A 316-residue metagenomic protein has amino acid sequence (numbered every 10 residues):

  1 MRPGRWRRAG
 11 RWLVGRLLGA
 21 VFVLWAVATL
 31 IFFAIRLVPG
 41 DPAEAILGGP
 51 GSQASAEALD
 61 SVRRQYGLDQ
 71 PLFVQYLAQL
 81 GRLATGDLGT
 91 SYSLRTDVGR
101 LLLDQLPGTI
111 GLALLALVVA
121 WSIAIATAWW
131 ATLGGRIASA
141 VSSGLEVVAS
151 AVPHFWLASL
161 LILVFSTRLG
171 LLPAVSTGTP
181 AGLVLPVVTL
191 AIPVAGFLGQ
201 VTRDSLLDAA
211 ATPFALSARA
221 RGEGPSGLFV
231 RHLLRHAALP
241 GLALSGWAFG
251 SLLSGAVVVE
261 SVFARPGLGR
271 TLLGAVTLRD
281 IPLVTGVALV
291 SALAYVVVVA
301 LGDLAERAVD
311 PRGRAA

Functional and structural regions predicted by a protein language model:
R2-A9, L68-I125: An internal, D/E-rich "acidic patch" concept
R2-L37, R231: Charged, compositionally biased N-terminal leader segments and the immediate start of the first structured element
R7-R11, V27, L102-A138, H154 (+1 more regions): Alpha-helical transmembrane segments of integral membrane proteins, especially multi-pass inner/plasma-membrane
R8, R16, P71, Q75 (+9 more regions): Amphipathic alpha-helical recognition patches that constitute DNA-binding helices
A20, S52, A120-W121, V147 (+3 more regions): Residue-level recognition of pore/gate-forming positions within transmembrane alpha-helices of multi-pass
V23-V74, G170-G182: Hydrophobic alpha-helical transmembrane segments of membrane transport/permease proteins and related membrane-embedded
L30-L37, G67, G81, G144-P173 (+1 more regions): Membrane-water interface segments at the C-terminal ends of transmembrane alpha-helices in multi-pass inner-membrane
Q53-D87, L183-V184, F263-A275: Short hydrophobic, aromatic-rich alpha-helical segments embedded in or entering the lipid bilayer of multi-pass
